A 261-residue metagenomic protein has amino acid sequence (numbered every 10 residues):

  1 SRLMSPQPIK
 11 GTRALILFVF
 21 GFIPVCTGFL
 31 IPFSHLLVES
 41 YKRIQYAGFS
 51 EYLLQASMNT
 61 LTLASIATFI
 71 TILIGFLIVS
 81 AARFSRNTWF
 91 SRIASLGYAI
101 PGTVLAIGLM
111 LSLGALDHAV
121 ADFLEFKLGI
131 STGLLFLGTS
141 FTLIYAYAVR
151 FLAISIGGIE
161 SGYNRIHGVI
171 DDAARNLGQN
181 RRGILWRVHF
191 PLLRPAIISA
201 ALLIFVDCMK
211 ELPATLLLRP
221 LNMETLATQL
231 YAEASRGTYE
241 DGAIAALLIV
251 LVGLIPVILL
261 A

Functional and structural regions predicted by a protein language model:
S1, A67-S95, I107-L111, I159 (+3 more regions): Transmembrane-helix boundary motif in ABC transporter permease subunits
S1, I9-A14, L36-Y52, M209 (+1 more regions): Interhelical loop and adjacent transmembrane-helix boundary motif in polytopic membrane transport permeases
S1-P8, I78-R86, E160-D171, R175 (+2 more regions): C-terminal transmembrane helix and the adjacent membrane-cytosol boundary/short C-terminal tail of inner/organellar
R2-Q7, K42, S50-L54, R86 (+3 more regions): Membrane-interfacial helix termini and adjacent extracytoplasmic/periplasmic loops of multi-pass transporters
L3, I23-L61, S65, F69 (+3 more regions): Short membrane-interfacial helix/loop motifs at transmembrane-helix boundaries
S5-S34, W89-A94, I100: N-terminal signal-anchor/first transmembrane alpha helix
V19-T27, L96, I100, V149 (+3 more regions): Transmembrane alpha-helices
F136-R175, A200-A201: Membrane-cytosol interface at the C-terminal ends of specific transmembrane alpha-helices in multi-pass membrane
